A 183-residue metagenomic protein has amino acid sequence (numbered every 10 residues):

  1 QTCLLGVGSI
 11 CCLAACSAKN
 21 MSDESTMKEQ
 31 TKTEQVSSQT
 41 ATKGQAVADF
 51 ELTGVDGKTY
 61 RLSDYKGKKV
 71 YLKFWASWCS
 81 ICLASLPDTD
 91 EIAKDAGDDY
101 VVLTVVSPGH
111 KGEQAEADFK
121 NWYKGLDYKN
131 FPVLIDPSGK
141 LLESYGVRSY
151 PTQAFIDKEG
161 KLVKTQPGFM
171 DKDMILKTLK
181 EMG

Functional and structural regions predicted by a protein language model:
Q1-V47, G183: N-terminal targeting signals for export/organelle localization
D49-V70, K94: A short beta-strand-turn-helix
K68-V70, W75-W78, S149: Short pre-active-site segment immediately N-terminal to redox-active cysteine/selenocysteine motifs in thiol-based
F74-E91: Conserved redox-active cysteine motifs that mediate thiol-disulfide chemistry, especially di-cysteine Cys-X(1-2)-Cys
Y100-Q114, N130-P137: Thiol-based oxidoreductase modules, predominantly thioredoxin-like and allied folds used for disulfide exchange
F119-I156: Short, internal strand/loop/helix patches that form the active-site neighborhood or redox-interaction surface
K158-G183: Thiol-/selenol-based redox modules, centered on thioredoxin-like and closely related oxidoreductase domains
